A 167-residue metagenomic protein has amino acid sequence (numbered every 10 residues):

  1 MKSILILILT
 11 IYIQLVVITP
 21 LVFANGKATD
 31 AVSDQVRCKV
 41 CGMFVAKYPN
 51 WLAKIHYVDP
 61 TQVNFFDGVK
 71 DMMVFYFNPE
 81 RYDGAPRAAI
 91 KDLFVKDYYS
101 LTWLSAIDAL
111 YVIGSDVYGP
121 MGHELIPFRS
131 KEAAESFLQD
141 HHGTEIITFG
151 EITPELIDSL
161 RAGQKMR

Functional and structural regions predicted by a protein language model:
M1-L5: Positively charged n-region of N-terminal signal peptides that target proteins for export
I6-I18: Bacterial N-terminal signal peptides
I18-A24: Sec/Tat signal peptide C-region and signal peptidase I cleavage site
N25-A85: N-terminal secretory signal peptides
Y57-V58, L93, P154-E155: Acidic helix-start/capping segments at beta-turn-to-alpha-helix junctions
K70-M72, A133, T153-E155: Solvent-exposed loop/turn segments at secondary-structure junctions within structured extracellular/periplasmic domains
P86-G150: Thiol/selenol-based redox catalytic cores and closely related redox-interacting motifs
H142-R167: N-terminal targeting pre-sequences for secretion and organelle import
